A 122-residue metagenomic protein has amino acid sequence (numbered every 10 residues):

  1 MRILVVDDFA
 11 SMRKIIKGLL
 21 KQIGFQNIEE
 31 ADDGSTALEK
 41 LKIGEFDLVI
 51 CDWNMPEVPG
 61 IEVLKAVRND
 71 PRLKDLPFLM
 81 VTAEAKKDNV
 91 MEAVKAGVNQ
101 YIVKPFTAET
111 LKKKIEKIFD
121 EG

Functional and structural regions predicted by a protein language model:
A10-E29: Two-component/phosphorelay signaling modules centered on CheY-like receiver
K17, E62, A85-Q100: Alpha4 helix (beta4-alpha4-beta5 surface) of REC/receiver domains from two-component response regulators
E30-E39, G60: Helix N-cap/capping motif at the beta->alpha junctions
E39, I61-K74: Short amphipathic alpha-helix used as the core "switch/output" element in two-component signaling
G44-I50: Active-site beta3 strand of CheY-like receiver
M55: Receiver (REC) domain active-site loop signature in two-component systems and cognate sites in sensor histidine kinases
F106-I115: C-terminal output helix
